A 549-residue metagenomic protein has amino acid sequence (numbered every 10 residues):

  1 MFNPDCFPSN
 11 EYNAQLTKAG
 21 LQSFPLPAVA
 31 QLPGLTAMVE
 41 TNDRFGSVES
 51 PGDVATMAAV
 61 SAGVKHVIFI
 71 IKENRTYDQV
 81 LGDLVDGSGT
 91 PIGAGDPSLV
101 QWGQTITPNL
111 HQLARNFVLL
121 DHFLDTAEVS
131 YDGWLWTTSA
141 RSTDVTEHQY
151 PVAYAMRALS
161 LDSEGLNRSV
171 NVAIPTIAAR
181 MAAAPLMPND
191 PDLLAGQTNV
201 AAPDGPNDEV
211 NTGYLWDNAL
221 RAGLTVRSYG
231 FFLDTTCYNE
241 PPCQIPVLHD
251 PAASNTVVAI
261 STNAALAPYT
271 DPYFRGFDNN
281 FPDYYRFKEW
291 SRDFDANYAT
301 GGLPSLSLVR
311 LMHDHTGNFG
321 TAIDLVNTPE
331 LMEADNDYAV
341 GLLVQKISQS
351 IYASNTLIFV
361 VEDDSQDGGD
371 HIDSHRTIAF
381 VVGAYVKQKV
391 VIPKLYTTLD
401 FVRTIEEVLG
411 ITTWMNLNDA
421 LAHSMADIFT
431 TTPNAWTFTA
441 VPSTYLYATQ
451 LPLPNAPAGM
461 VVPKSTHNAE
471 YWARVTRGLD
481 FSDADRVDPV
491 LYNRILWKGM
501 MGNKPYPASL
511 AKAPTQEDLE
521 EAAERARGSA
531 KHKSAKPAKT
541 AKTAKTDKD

Functional and structural regions predicted by a protein language model:
M1-Q15: Short, conserved, GDST-rich strand-edge loop motifs in beta-rich repeat architectures
A14-P25: Beta-propeller blade signature
T17, Q31-D549: N-terminal pro-sequences and low-complexity stem/linker regions of secreted or lumenal proteins
